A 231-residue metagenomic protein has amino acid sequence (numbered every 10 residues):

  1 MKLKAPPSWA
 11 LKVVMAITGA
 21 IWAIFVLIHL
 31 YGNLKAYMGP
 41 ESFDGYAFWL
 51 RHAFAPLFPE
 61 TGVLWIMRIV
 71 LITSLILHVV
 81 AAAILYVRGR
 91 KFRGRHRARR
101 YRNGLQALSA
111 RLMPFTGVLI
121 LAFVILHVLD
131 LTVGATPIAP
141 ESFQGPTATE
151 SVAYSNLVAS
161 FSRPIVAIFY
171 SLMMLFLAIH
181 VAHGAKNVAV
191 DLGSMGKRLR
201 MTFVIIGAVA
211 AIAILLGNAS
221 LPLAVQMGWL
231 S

Functional and structural regions predicted by a protein language model:
M1-S231: Membrane-embedded alpha-helical bundles that constitute the cytochrome b-like, heme-associated redox core of multi-pass
